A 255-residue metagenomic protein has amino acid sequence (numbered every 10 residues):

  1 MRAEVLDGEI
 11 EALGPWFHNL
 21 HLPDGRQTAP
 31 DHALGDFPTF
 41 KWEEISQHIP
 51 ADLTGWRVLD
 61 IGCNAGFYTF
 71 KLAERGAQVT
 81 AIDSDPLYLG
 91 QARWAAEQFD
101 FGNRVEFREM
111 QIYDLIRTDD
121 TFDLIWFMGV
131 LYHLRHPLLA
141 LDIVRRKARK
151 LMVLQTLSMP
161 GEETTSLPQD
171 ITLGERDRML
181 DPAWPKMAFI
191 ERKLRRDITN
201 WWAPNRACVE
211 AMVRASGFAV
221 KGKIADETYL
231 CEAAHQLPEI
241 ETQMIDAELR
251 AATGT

Functional and structural regions predicted by a protein language model:
M1-T28: N-terminal, positively charged/glycine-rich alpha-helical extensions of SAM-dependent methyltransferases
R26-F37: Class I SAM-dependent methyltransferase Rossmann-like catalytic core, especially the SAM/SAH-binding loop
G35-T54: Conserved alpha-helix/loop element of class I SAM-dependent methyltransferases that forms part of the SAM/SAH-binding
W56-N64: Conserved class I S-adenosyl-L-methionine
F67, K71, R75-E109: Class I SAM-dependent methyltransferase SAM/SAH-binding core
Y113-L115, F122, W126-F127, R135-G254: S-adenosyl-L-methionine-dependent methyltransferase catalytic module, highlighting the catalytic core
V130: Hydrophobic adenine-recognition pocket in adenosine-nucleotide-binding enzymes
